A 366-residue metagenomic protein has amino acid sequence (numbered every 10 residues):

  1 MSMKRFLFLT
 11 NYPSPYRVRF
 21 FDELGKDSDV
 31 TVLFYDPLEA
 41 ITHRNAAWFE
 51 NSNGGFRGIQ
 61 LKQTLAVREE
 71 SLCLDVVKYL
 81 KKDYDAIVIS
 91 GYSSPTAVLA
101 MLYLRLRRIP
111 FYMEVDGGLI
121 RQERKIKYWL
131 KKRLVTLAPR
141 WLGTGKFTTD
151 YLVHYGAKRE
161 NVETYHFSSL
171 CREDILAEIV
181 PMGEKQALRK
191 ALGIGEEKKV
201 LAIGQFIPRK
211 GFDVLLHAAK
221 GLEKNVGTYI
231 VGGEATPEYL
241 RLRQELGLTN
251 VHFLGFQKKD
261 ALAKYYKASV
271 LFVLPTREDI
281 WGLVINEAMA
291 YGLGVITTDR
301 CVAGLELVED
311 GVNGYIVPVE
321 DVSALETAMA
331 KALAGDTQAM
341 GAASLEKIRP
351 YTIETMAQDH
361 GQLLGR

Functional and structural regions predicted by a protein language model:
R19, K198-G221, E238: A conserved mid-protein helix/loop that constitutes part of the nucleotide-sugar donor-binding site
P95, I109-K127, L137-R140, T144 (+1 more regions): A short, histidine- and acid-enriched strand-loop-helix "catalytic/donor-clamping" loop that lines the nucleotide-sugar
T136-Q186, I194: Donor nucleotide-sugar binding/catalytic pocket of nucleotide-sugar-dependent glycosyltransferases
Y239-Q257: Nucleotide-activated donor-binding/catalytic signature segment of Leloir-type glycosyltransferases, i.e., the conserved
F256-Q257, K264-S269: Short alpha-helical donor nucleotide-sugar binding micro-motif in glycosyltransferases
R277: Aromatic "clamp/platform" in nucleotide-sugar-dependent glycosyltransferases that forms part of the donor/acceptor
G294-T298: Short hydrophobic beta-strand element within catalytic cores of glycosyltransferases and related nucleotide-activated
E309-G311, Y315-V322, A330-D336: Conserved acidic donor-binding segment of nucleotide-sugar-dependent glycosyltransferases
